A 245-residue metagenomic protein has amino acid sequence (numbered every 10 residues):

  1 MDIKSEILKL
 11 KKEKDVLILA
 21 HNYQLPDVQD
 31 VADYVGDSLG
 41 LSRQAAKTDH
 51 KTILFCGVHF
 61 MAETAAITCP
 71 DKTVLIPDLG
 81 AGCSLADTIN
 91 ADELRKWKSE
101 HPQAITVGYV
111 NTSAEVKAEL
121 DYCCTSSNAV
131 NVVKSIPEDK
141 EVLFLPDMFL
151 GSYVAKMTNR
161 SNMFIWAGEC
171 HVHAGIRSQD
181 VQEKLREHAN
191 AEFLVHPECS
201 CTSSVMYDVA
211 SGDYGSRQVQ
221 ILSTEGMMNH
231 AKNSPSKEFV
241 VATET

Functional and structural regions predicted by a protein language model:
M1-T245: Active-site loop-to-helix "anion-binding N-cap" substructures in soluble metabolic enzymes
